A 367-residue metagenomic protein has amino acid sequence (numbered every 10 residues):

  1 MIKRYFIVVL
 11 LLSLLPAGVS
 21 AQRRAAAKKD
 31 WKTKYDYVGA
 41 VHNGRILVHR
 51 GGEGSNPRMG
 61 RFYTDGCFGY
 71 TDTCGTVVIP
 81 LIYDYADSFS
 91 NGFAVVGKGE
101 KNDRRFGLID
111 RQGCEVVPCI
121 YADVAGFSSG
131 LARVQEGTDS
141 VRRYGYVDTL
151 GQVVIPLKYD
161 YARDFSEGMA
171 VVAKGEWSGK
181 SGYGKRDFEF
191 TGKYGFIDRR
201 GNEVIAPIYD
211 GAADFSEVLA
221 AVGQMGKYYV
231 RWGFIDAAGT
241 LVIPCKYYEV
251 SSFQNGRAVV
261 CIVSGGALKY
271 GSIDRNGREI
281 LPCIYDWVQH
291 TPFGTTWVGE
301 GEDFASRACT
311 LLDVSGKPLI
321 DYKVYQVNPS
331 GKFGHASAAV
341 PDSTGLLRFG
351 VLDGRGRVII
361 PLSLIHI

Functional and structural regions predicted by a protein language model:
M1-I2: N-terminal secretory signal peptides that target proteins for export/translocation
Y5-L14: Sec-dependent N-terminal signal peptides
L14-S20: C-terminal segment of classical bacterial N-terminal signal peptides
Q22-I365: Residue-level detector of conserved, function-critical positions
